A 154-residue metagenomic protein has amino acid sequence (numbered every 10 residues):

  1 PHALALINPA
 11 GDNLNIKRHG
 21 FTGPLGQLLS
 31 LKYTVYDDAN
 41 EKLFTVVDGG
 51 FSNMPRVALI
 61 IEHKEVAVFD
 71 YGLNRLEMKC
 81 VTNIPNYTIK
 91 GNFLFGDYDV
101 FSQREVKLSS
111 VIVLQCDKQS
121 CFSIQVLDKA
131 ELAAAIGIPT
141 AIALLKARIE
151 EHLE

Functional and structural regions predicted by a protein language model:
P1-E154: Intrinsically disordered, low-complexity proline/glycine-rich segments
